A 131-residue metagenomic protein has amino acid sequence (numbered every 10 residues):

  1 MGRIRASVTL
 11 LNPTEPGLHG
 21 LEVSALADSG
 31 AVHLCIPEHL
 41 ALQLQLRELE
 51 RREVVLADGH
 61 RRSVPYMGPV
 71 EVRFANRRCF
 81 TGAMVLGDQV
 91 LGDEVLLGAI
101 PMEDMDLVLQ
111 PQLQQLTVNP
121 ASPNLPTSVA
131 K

Functional and structural regions predicted by a protein language model:
M1-K131: Pepsin/retropepsin-fold aspartyl endopeptidases
